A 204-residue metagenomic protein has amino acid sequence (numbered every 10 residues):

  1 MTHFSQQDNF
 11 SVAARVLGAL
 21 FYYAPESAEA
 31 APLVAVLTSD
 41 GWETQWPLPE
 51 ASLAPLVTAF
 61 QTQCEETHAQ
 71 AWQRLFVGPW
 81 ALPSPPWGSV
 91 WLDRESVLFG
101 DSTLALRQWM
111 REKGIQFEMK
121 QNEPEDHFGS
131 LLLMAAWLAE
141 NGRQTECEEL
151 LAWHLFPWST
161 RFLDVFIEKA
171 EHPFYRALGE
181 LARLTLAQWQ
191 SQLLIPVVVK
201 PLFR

Functional and structural regions predicted by a protein language model:
M1-R204: Charged, alpha-helix-forming regions
